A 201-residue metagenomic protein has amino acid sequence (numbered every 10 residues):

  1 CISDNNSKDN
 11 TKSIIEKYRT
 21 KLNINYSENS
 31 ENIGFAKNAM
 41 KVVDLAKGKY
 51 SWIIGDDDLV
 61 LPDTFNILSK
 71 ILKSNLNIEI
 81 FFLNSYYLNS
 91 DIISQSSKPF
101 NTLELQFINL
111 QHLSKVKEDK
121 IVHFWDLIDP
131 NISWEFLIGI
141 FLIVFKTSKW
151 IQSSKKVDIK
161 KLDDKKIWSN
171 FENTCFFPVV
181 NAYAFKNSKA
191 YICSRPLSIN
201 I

Functional and structural regions predicted by a protein language model:
C1-I201: Nucleotide-sugar donor-binding/catalytic module of glycosyltransferases that assemble extracellular/cell-envelope
